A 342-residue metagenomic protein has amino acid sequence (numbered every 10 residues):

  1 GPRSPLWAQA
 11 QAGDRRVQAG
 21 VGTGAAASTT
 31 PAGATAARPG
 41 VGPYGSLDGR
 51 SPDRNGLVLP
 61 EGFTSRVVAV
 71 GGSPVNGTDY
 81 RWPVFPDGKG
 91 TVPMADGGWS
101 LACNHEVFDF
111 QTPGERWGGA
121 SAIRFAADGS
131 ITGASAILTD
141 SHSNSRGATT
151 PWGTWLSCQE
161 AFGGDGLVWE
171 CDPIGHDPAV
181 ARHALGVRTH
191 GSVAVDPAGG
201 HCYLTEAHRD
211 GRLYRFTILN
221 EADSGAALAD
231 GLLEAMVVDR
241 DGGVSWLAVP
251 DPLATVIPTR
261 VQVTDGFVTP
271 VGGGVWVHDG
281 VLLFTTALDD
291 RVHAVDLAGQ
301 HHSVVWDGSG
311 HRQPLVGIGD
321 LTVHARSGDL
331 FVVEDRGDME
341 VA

Functional and structural regions predicted by a protein language model:
P2-A342: Sequence/structural signature of beta-propeller domains
